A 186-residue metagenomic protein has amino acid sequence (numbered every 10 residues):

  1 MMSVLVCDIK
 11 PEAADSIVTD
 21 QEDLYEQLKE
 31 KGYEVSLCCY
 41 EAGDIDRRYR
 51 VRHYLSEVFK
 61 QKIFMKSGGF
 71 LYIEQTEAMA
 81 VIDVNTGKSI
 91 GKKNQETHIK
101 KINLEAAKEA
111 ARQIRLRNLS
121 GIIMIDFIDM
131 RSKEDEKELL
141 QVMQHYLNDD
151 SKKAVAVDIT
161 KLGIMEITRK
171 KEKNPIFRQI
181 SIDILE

Functional and structural regions predicted by a protein language model:
M1-L71, T76, K161, M165-E186: OB-fold/S1-family RNA-binding modules
S67-E186: Conserved glycine-centered short motifs in functionally critical loops
